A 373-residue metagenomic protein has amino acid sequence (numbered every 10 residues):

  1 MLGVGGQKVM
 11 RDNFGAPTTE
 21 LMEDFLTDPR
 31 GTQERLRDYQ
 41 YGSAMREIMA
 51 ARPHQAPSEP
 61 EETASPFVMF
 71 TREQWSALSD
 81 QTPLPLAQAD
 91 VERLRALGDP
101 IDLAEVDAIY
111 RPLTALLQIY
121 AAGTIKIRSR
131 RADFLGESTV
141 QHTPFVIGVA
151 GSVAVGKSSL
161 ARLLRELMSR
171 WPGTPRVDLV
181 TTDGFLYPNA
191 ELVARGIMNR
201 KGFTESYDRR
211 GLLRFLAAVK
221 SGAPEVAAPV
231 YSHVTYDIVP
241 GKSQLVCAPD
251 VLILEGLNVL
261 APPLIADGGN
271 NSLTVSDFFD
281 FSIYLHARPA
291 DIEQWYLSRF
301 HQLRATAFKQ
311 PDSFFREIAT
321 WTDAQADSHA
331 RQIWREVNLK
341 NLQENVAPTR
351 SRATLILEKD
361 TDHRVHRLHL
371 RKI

Functional and structural regions predicted by a protein language model:
D12-N13, D24, D28, D38-Y39: Intrinsic-disorder-associated, low-complexity terminal segments enriched in Asp/Asn/His/Tyr and depleted of Lys/Arg
R46-Q81, R95-L103, V259-P263, G268-I373: Conserved NTP phosphate-binding and transfer environment spanning the P-loop NTPase/kinase superfamily
E47, S65-V146: Extreme N-terminal, non-catalytic leader segments that precede Walker-type/kinase nucleotide-binding cores
G98-P100, E105, D178-V180, F185-T235: Conserved nucleotide-sensing/catalytic segment adjacent to the nucleotide-binding pocket in NTP-handling enzymes
G136, R210-D277, W334-T349: Glycine-rich phosphate-binding loop used to anchor ATP phosphates in small-molecule kinases, encompassing both
V149-R165: Glycine-rich phosphate-binding P-loop
E166-D178: Post-Walker A helix-loop "phosphate-sensing" segment adjacent to the P-loop in P-loop NTPases
